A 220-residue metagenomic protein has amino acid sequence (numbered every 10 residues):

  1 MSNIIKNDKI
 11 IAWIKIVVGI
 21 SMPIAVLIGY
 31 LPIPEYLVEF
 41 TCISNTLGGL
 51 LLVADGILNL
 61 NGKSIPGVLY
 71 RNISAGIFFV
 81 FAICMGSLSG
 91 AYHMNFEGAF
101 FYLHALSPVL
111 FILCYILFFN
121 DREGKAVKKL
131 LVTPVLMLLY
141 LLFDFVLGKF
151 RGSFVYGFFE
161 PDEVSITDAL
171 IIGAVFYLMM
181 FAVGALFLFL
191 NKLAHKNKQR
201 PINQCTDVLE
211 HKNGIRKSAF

Functional and structural regions predicted by a protein language model:
M1-V18: N-terminal membrane topogenic signal
V18-I28, L47-A54, I77-I83, S107-L110 (+1 more regions): Membrane-embedded alpha-helical transmembrane segments of multi-pass integral membrane proteins
L27-P34, M85-M94: Juxtamembrane "helix-exit" motif on the non-cytosolic side of transmembrane helices
E35-C42, P66-L69, Y92-H104, K125-L130 (+2 more regions): Non-cytosolic membrane-interface motifs at loop->transmembrane helix junctions
V38-L47, A54-G86: Hydrophobic/aromatic-rich structural module bridging two neighboring secondary-structure elements via a short loop
S44-G56, L106-F118, Y140, G173-F187: Hydrophobic cores of alpha-helical transmembrane segments in multi-pass inner/ER membrane proteins, independent
V135-F154: Juxtamembrane non-transmembrane "cap" segments at the membrane-aqueous interface of multi-pass membrane proteins
R151-L186: Membrane-interface transmembrane-helix boundary segments in multi-pass integral membrane proteins
